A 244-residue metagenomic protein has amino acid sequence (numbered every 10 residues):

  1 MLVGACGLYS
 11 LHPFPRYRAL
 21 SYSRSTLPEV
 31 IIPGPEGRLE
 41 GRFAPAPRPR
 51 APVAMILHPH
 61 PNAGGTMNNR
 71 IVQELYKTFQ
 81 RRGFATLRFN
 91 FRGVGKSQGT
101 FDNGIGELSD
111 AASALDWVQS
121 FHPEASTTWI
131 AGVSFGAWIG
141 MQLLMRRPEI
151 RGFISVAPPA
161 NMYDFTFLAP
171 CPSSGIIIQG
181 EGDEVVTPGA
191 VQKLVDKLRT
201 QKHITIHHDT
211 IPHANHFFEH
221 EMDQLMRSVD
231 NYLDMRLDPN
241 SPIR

Functional and structural regions predicted by a protein language model:
L11-P49: N-terminal cap/lid segment of alpha/beta-hydrolase-fold proteins
P47-F84, R88: Short, surface-exposed "cap/lid" segments of acyl-processing enzymes
F101-F121: Alpha/beta-hydrolase active-site loop
H122-V133: Alpha/beta-hydrolase fold nucleophile elbow
G132-G140: Gly/Ala-rich beta-loop-alpha elbow adjacent to hydrolase catalytic centers
C171, I177-Q179, D183: Short beta-strand/loop motif that positions the catalytic acidic residue of the alpha/beta-hydrolase fold
E184-A190: Conserved alpha/beta-hydrolase "acid-adjacent" motif
L198-F217: Catalytic histidine neighborhood in serine/cysteine hydrolases with alpha/beta-hydrolase-type architecture
